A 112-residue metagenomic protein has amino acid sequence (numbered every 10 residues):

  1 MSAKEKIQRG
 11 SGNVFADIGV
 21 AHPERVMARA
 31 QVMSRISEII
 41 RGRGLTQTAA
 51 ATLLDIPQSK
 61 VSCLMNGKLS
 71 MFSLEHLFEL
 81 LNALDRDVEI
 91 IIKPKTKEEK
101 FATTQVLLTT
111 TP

Functional and structural regions predicted by a protein language model:
M1-S34, E98-P112: N-terminal flexible/basic segments that precede or flank functional cores
I40-G42: Short amphipathic helical patch at the helix-1/turn junction of helix-turn-helix
G44-K60: Short alpha-helical DNA-recognition segment
K68-S73: Short, solvent-exposed alpha-helical "recognition" segments
L74-I90: DNA major-groove recognition helix of helix-turn-helix/homeodomain DNA-binding modules
R86-K100: Short C-terminal boundary/hinge segments that cap the last helix of small helical domains
